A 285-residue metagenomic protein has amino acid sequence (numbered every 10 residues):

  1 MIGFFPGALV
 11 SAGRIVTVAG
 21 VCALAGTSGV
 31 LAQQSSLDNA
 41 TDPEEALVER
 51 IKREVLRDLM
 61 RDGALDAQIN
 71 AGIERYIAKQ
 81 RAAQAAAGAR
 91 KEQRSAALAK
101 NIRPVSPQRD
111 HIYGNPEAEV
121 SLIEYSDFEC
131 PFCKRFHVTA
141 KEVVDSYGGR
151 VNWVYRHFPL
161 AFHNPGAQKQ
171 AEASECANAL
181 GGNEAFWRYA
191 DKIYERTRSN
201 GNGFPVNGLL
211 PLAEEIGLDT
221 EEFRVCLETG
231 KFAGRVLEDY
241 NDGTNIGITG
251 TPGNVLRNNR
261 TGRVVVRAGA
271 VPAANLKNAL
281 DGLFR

Functional and structural regions predicted by a protein language model:
M1-T17: Bacterial N-terminal signal peptides that target proteins for export
F5, S35-L65, A71, Y76 (+1 more regions): C-terminal cap of thioredoxin/glutaredoxin-like
C22-L31: C-terminal segment of classical bacterial N-terminal signal peptides
L31-G166, L237-Y240, L280-R285: Extracytoplasmic thiol/disulfide redox context detector
Y113, S199, R267: Short clusters of hydrophobic/aromatic residues that line enzyme substrate/ligand-binding pockets
I123, F128, K134-E214, I246-T249: Structural alpha/beta surface segment adjacent to cysteine/selenocysteine redox centers across thiol/disulfide enzymes
